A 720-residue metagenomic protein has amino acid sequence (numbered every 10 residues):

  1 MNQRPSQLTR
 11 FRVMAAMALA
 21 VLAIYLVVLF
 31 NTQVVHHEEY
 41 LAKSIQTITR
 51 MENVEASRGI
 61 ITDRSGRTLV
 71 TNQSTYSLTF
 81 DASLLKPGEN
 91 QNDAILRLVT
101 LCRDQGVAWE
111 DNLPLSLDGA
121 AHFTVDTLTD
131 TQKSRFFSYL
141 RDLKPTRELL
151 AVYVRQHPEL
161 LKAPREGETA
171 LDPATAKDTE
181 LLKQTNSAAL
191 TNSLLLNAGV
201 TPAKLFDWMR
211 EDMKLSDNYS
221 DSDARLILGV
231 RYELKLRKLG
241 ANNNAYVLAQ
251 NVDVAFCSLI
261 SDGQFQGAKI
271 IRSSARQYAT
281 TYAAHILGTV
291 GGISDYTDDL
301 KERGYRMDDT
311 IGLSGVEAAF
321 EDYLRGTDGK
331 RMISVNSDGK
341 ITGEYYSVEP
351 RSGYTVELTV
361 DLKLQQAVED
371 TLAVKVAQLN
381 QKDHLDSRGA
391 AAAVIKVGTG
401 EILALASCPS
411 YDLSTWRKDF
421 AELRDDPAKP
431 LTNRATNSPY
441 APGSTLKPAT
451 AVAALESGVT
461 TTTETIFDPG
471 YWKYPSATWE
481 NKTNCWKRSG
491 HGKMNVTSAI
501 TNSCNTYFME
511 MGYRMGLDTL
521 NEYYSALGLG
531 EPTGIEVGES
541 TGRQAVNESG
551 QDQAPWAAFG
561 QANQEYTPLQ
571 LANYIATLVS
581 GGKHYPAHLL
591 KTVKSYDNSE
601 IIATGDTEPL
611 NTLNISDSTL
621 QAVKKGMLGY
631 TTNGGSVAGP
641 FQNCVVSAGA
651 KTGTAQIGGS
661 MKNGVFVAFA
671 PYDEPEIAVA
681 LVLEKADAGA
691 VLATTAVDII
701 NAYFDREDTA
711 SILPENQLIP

Functional and structural regions predicted by a protein language model:
M1-D322, D328-E349, K382, A390-A391: Membrane-proximal periplasmic segments of bacterial cell-envelope enzymes, especially penicillin-binding proteins
V70, Y76, V335-V348, V360 (+4 more regions): Beta-lactam-recognizing serine transpeptidase/beta-lactamase-like catalytic domain environment
N92-T100, V254, S258, D262 (+19 more regions): Solvent-exposed, polar/charged alpha-helical surfaces in well-ordered, non-transmembrane soluble domains, broadly
A245, I341-A390: Conserved, well-ordered alpha-helix/loop/beta-strand core segments that scaffold catalytic motifs
V374-Q381, C408, G629, D705: Conserved helix-loop functional segments at active or binding sites
E684-R706: Amphipathic oligomerization regions
D705-P714: Flexible helix-coil linker/hinge segments at domain or subdomain boundaries
